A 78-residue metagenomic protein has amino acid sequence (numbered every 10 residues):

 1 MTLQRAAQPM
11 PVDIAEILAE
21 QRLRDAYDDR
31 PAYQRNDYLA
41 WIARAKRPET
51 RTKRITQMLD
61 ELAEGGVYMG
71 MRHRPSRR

Functional and structural regions predicted by a protein language model:
M1-R78: Charge-dense, helix-prone N-terminal extensions
